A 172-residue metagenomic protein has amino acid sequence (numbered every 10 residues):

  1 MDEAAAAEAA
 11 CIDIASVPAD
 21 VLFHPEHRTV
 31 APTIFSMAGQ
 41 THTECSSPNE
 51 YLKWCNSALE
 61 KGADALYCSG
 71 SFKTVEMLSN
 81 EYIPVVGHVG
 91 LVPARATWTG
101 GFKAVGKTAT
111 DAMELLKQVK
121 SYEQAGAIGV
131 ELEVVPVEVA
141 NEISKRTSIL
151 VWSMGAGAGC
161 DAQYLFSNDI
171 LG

Functional and structural regions predicted by a protein language model:
M1-G172: Alpha/beta enzyme core
